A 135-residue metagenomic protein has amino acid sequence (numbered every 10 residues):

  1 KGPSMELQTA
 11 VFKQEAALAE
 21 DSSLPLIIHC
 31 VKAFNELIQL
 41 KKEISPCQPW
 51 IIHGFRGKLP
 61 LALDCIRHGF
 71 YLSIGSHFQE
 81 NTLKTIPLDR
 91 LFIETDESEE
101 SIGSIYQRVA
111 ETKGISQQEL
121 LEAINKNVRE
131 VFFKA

Functional and structural regions predicted by a protein language model:
K1-H68, G114-I115: Divalent metal-binding pocket/active-site signature
A17-D21, Y106-A135: Mid-to-C-terminal alpha-helical segments outside catalytic/metal-binding sites
C30, G54, F70, S76-F78 (+1 more regions): Active-site metal-binding loops of divalent metal-dependent hydrolases
A33-F34, E80, N125: Positions that flank functional sites
L37-Q39, A62, L83, S101-Q107: Histidine/acidic-residue-rich catalytic or RNA/ligand-binding cores of hydrolases and nuclease-related proteins
P46, L88-D89: Acidic, glycine-centered active-site loop in nucleotide-sugar glycosyltransferases
E80-L88: Short amphipathic alpha-helices and their capping/turn segments at secondary-structure boundaries
D89-S101: Short acidic/histidine-rich active-site segments
